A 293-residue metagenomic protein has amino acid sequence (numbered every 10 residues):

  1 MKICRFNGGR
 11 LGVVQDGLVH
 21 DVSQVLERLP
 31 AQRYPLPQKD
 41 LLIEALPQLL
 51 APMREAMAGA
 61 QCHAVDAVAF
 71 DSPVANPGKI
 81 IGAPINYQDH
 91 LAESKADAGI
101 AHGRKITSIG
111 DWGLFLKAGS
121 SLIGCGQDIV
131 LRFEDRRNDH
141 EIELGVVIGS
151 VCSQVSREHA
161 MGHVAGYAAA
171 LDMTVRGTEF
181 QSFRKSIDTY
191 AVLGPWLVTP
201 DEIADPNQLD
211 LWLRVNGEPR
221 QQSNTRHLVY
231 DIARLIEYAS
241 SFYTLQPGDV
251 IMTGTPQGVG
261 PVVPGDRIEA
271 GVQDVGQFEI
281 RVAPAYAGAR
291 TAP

Functional and structural regions predicted by a protein language model:
M1, F70-S72, H102-K105, I129-N138 (+3 more regions): A generic local secondary-structure boundary/capping motif
M1-R104, S108, A204, W212 (+1 more regions): N-terminal non-catalytic cap/leader segment that marks the start of a structured domain
R5-G8, V13-V14, R137-V151: C-terminal structural segment of proteins
N7, P47-R54, Q61-A69, P73 (+2 more regions): Catalytic-pocket segment enriched in acidic/His residues
A98-I123, H140, E269-D274: Structural signature of FAD isoalloxazine-binding scaffolds in flavoprotein oxidoreductases
A101, T107-G110, L114-K117, E158-D188 (+1 more regions): Flexible glycine-rich active-site/ligand-binding loops centered on an Asp-His dyad
K117-G119, G126, F133, H140-S150 (+3 more regions): Short, structured patches in soluble enzyme cores that scaffold and shape functional sites
